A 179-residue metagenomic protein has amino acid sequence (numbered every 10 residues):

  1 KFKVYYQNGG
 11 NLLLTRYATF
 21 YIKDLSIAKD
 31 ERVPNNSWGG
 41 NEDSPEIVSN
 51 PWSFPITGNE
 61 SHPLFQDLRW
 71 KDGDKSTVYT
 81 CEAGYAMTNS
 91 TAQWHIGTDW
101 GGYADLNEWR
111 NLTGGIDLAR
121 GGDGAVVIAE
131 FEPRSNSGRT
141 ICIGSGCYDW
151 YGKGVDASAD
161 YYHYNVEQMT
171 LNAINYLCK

Functional and structural regions predicted by a protein language model:
K1-T91: A glycine-rich, often tryptophan-bearing local segment used as a flexible ligand/cofactor-contacting loop or short
K1-Y6, L106, T170, I174: Short amphipathic alpha-helical segments and helix-helix/interface helices
A92, T98-W100: A conserved mid-domain beta-alpha-beta active-site/ligand-binding segment of alpha/beta enzyme cores
H95, A104-D105, R110: Hydrophobic protein-protein interaction segments
N111-K179: Extracellular ligand-binding/catalytic regions of CAZymes and related secreted enzymes and adhesion modules
